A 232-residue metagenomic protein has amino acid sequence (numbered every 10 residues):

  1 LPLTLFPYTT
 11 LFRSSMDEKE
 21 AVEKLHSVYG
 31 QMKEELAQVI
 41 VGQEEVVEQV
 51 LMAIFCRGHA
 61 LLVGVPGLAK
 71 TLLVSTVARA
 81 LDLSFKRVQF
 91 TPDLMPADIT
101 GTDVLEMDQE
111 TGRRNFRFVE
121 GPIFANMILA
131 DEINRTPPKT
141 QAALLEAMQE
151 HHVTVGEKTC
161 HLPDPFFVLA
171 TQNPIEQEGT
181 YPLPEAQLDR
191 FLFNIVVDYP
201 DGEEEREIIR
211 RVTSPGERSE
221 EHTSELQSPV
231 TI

Functional and structural regions predicted by a protein language model:
L1-T10, E221-I232: Single conserved hydrophobic/aromatic residue that forms the stacking wall/gate of nucleotide- or nucleobase-binding
A21-L68: Pre-Walker A (pre-P-loop) alpha-helix and adjacent loop at the N terminus of AAA/AAA+ ATPase modules, a conserved
Q49-M52, E106-L129: Conserved alpha-helical scaffold flanking the Walker A/P-loop in AAA+ ATPase domains
I54-P92: Walker A/P-loop
A60, I128, F166: Conserved beta-strand position immediately N-terminal to the Walker
V65, I99, T171: P-loop (Walker A) phosphate-binding loop of NTP-binding proteins
E106-T111, T136, T140, M148-E220 (+2 more regions): Canonical AAA+ ATPase core
D131-E132, A143: Walker B catalytic acidic pair
